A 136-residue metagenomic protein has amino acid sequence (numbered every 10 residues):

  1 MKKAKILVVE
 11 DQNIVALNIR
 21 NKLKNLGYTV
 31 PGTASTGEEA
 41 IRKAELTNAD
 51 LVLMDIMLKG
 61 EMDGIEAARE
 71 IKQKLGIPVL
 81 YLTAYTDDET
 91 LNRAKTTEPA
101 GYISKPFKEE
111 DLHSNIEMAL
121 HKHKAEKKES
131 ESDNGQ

Functional and structural regions predicted by a protein language model:
Q12-G32: Two-component/phosphorelay signaling modules centered on CheY-like receiver
R20, T33-L51: Acidic, metal-coordinating helix/loop segments flanking the phosphotransfer/catalytic sites of two-component signaling
R42, D63-I77: Short amphipathic alpha-helix used as the core "switch/output" element in two-component signaling
V52, V79, Y102-I103: Two-component signal transduction core modules
D55-I56, T83: Active-site residues of response regulator receiver
E66, Q73, T86-S104: Alpha4 helix (beta4-alpha4-beta5 surface) of REC/receiver domains from two-component response regulators
G76-T86: A short, hydrophobic beta-strand element within the central beta-sheet of small alpha/beta folds
E89, F107-L120, K124: C-terminal output helix
